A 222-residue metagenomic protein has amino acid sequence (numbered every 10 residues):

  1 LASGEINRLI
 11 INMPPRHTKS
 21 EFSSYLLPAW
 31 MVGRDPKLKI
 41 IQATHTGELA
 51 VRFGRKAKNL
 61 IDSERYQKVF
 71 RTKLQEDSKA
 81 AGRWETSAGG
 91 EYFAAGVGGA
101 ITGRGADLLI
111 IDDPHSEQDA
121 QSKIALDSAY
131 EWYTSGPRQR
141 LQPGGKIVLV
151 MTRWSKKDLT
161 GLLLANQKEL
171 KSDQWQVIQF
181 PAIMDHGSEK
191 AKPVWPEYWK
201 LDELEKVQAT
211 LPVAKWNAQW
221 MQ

Functional and structural regions predicted by a protein language model:
L1-I10, D35-K37: Phosphate-binding P-loop
I6-L26: Walker A/P-loop
R8-I10, K39-I41, E91, L108 (+1 more regions): Residue-level preference for the first positions of well-ordered beta-strands
E21-S24, V51-R55, D158-L164: A short acidic (Asp/Glu
S23-D35: Walker A/P-loop NTP-binding motif
A43-G98: Conserved nucleotide-state-sensing and coupling region of NTP-binding domains
A81-G136: Conserved RecA-like ASCE ATPase "motif II neighborhood" in helicase/translocase motors
D119-Q222: Non-catalytic, compositionally simple segments
